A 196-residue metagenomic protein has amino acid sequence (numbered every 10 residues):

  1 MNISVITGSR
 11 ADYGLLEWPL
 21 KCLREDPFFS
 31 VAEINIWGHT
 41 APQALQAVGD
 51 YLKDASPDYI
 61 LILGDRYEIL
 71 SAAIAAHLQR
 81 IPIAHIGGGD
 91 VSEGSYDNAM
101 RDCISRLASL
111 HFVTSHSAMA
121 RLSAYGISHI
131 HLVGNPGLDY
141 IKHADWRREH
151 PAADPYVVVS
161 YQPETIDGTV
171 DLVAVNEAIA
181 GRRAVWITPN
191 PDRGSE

Functional and structural regions predicted by a protein language model:
M1-N35: N-terminal subdomain of nucleotide-sugar transferases
I6, G14-L15, G38-G126, N135: Active-site and donor-binding regions of nucleotide-sugar-utilizing enzymes
I6-T7, I104-T169: A nucleotide-sugar donor-handling region in carbohydrate enzymes
G8-S9, I36, G88, N135 (+2 more regions): Cofactor-binding loop segments of dinucleotide-utilizing enzymes, especially the Rossmann-like FAD- and NAD(P)+-binding
D12-Y13, I69, E93, I166-G168 (+1 more regions): Alpha-helix N-cap/loop-to-helix initiation residues
K21, E25, G38-H39, H150-E196: Donor-nucleotide binding loops and adjacent catalytic segments primarily of GT-B fold Leloir glycosyltransferases
P27, A55, Q79-R80, A180-R182: Helix C-cap/helix->beta junction micro-motif
